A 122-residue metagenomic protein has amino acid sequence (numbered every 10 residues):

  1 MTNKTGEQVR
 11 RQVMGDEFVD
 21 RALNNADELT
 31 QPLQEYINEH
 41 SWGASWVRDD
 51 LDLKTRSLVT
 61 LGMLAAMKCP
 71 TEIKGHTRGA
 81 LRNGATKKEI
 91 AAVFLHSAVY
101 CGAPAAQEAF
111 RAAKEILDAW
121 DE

Functional and structural regions predicted by a protein language model:
M1-T55, R82, E108-E122: Acidic, glycine/proline-rich low-complexity segments that act as flexible tails and inter-domain linkers
D16, A44, M63, C69 (+1 more regions): Gly/Ser/Thr-rich helix-start
R21-N24, T60-L64, R78-L81: A ubiquitous short alpha-helical element
I37-S41, L58-A65, V93-A98: Short alpha-helical scaffolding segments that buttress acidic/His motifs in well-ordered protein cores
L53-L58, K87-A92: Alpha-helical scaffolds flanking conserved acidic
T60, K74, R111-K114: Predominant activation on well-ordered alpha-helical scaffold segments within soluble catalytic domains
A65-A91: Mid-chain, well-packed structural core segment of small domains
A98-A109: C-terminal structural segments of small proteins and small subunits
